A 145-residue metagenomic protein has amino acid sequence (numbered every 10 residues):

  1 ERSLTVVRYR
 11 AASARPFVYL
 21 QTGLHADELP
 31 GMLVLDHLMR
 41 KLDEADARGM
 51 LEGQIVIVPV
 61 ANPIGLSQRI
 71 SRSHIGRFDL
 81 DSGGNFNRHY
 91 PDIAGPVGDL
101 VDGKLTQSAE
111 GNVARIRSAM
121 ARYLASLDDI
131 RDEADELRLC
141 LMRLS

Functional and structural regions predicted by a protein language model:
E1-S145: Structured catalytic-domain cores with a bias toward divalent-metal coordination
